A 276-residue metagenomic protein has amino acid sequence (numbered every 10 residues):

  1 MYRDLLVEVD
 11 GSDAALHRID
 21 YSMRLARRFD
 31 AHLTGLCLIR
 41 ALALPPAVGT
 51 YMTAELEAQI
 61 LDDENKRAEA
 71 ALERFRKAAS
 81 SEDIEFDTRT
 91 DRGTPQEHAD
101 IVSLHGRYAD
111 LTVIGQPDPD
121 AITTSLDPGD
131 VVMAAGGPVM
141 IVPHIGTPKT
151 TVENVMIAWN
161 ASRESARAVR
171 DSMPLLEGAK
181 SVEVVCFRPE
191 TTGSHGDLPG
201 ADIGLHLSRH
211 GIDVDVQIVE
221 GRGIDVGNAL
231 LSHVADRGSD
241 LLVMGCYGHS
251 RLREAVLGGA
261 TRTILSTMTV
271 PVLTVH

Functional and structural regions predicted by a protein language model:
M1-E57, A134-G137, T147, T151-V219 (+1 more regions): Small/aliphatic-rich secondary-structure junction motif
D13, L61-D62, R92-P95, D118-P119 (+2 more regions): Short histidine/acidic/glycine/proline-rich micro-motifs that form metal- and phosphate-coordinating active-site loops
R18, H98, T124-S125, S165-A168 (+2 more regions): Amphipathic coiled-coil/heptad-repeat helices and related helical stalk/stem segments that mediate oligomerization
A26-R28, I101-P148, H233-H276: Gly/Ser-rich helix-loop-strand patches that form or flank binding pockets for ribonucleotide-derived cofactors
L38, R89-G93, V142, V185-F187 (+2 more regions): Conserved beta-strand termini and adjacent loop/short-helix elements that scaffold enzyme active sites in alpha/beta
E55-A70: A short acidic, glycine-rich active-site loop that binds or catalyzes chemistry on phosphate/adenosine moieties
K77-T112, R209-L242, G248-R251, V270: Structural beta-alpha unit
